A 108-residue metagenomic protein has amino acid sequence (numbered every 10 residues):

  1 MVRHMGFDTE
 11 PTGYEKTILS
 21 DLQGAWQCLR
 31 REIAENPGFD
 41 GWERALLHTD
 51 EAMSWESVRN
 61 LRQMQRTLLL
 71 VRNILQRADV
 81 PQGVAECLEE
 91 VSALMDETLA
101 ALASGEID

Functional and structural regions predicted by a protein language model:
V2-T49, M95-I107: Short terminal alpha-helical segments
T12, K16-L19, Q23, V58 (+3 more regions): Low-complexity, intrinsically disordered regions enriched in charged/polar residues
L22-R30, Q65-L75: Extended amphipathic alpha-helical scaffold segments
R31-W42, S57-Q65, D79-A85, I107: Charged, low-complexity interaction regions
E43-D50, Q65-L70, A85-E89: Short, charged, amphipathic alpha-helical segments
L47-V58, L68-A78: Extended, amphipathic alpha-helices with heptad-repeat/coiled-coil or helix-bundle character that serve as
L75-D108: Amphipathic alpha-helical binding modules
